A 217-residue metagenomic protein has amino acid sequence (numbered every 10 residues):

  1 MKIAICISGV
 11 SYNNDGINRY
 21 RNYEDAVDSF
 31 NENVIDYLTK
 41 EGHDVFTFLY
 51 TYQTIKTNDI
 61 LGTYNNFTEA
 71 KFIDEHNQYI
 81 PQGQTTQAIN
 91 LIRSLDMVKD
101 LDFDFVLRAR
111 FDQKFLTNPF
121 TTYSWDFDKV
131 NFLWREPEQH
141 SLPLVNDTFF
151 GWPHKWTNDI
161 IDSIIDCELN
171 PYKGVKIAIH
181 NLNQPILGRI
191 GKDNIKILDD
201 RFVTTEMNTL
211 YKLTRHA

Functional and structural regions predicted by a protein language model:
M1-A217: ER/Golgi luminal nucleotide-sugar-dependent glycosyltransferases, focusing on the catalytic module
